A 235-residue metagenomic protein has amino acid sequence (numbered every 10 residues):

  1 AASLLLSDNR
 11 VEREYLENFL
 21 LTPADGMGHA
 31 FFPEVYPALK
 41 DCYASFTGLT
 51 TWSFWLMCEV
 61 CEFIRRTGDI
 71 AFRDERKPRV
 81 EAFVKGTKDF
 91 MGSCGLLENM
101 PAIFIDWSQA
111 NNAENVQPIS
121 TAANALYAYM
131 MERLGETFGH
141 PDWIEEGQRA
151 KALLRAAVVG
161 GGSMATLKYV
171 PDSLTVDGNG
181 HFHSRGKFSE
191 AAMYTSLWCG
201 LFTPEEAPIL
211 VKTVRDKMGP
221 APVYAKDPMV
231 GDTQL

Functional and structural regions predicted by a protein language model:
A1-L235: Active-site core of glycosidic bond-cleaving carbohydrate-active enzymes
